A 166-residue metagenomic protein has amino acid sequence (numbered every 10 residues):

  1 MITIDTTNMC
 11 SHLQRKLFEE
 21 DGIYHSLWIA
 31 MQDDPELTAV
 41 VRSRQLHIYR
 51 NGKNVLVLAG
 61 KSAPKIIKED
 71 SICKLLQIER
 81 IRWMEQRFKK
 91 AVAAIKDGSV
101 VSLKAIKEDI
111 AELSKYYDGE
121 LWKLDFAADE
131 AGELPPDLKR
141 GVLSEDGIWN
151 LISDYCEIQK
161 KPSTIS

Functional and structural regions predicted by a protein language model:
M1-Y24, K53-G60: Short beta-edge/loop segments at beta->alpha junctions of small alpha/beta modules that act as binding/recognition
T3, I67-K68, C73, K96 (+1 more regions): Residues marking helix boundaries in flexible regions
S11, W28-Q32, A111: N-terminal, well-ordered alpha-helical segments
E19-G22, A105, R140: Generic, well-ordered alpha-helical segments
W28-L75: Phosphate-handling catalytic interfaces
L76-E79, W83: Primarily heptad-repeat coiled-coil rod domains in cytosolic scaffolding/tethering proteins
W83-Q86, K90-A93, V101, K115-K161 (+1 more regions): Long, low-complexity or tandemly repetitive, helically biased scaffold regions used for multimeric assembly/adhesion
L103-S114: Short amphipathic alpha-helical coiled-coil/interface segments
